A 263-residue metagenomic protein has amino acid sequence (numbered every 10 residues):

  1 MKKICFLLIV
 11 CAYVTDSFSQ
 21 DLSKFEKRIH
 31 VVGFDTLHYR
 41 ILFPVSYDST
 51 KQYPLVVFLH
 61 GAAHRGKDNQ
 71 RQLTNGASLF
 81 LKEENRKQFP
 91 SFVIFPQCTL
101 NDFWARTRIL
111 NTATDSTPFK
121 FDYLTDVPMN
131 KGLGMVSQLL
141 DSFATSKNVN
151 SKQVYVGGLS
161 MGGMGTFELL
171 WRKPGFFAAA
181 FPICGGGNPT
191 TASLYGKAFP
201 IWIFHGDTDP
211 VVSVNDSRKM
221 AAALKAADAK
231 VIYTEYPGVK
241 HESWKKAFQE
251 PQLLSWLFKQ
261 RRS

Functional and structural regions predicted by a protein language model:
M1-L22: Bacterial Sec-dependent N-terminal signal peptides
S17-L55, S91, P128, G132-L133 (+7 more regions): A domain-start/cap signature at the N-terminus of enzymes
L59-H60, H205: The conserved beta1-alpha1 loop
H64-L133: Active-site machinery of serine-nucleophile hydrolases
T74-E84, C184-S193, N215, K219: Alpha-helical scaffolding within the catalytic cores of extracellular/periplasmic polymer-degrading hydrolases
F89-S91, Y195-I201: Short, proline-enriched alpha-helix->beta-strand connector loops that line the catalytic pocket of alpha/beta-hydrolase
D141-Y195: Primarily recognizes the serine-hydrolase "nucleophile elbow" in alpha/beta-hydrolase and SGNH/GDSL folds
I183, T191, P200-S263: C-terminal catalytic histidine-bearing segment of alpha/beta-hydrolase fold enzymes
